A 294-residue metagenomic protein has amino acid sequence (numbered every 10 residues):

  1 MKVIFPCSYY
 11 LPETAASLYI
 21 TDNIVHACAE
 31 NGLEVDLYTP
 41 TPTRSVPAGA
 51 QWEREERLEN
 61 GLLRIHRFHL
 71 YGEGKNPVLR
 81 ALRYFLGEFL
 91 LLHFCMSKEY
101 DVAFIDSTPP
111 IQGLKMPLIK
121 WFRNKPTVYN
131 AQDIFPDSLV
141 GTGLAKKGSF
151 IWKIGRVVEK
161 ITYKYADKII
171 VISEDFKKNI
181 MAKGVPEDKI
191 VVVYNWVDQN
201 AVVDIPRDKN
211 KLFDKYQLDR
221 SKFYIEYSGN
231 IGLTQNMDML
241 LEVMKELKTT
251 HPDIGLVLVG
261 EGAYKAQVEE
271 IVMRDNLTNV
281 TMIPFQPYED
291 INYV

Functional and structural regions predicted by a protein language model:
M1-L58, L247: N-terminal subdomain of nucleotide-sugar transferases
T41, D175, W196: Carbohydrate-associated surface elements
G49-E56, V203-L218: A short helix/loop element that forms part of the nucleotide-sugar donor recognition site in Leloir-type
A81-F94, Y100-S138: An aromatic- and histidine-rich active-site surface loop
R83, K125-V128, D137-I161: Nucleotide-sugar donor phosphate/pyrophosphate-binding loop at the beta->alpha transition of glycosyltransferases
L92, L114, L118-F122, S149-V171: Membrane-proximal helix-turn-helix segments that form the acceptor-binding/catalytic region of lipid-linked
L218-Q235, L241-M244, V257: Conserved donor-binding/catalytic core segment of Leloir-type glycosyltransferases
G260, K265-N292: Nucleotide-activated donor-binding/catalytic signature segment of Leloir-type glycosyltransferases, i.e., the conserved
